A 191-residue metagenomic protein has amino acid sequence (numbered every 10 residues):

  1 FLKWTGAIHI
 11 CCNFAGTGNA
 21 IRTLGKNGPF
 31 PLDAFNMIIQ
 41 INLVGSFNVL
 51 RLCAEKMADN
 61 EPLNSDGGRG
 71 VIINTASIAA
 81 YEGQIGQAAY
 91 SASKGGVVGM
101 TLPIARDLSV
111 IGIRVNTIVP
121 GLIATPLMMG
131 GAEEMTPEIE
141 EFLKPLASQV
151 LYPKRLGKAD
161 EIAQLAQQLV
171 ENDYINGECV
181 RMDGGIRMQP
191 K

Functional and structural regions predicted by a protein language model:
H9, T17, G28-N48, I73 (+1 more regions): Catalytic Tyr-X3-Lys loop
G18-N36, E55, D59-D66, G86-A89 (+1 more regions): Conserved mid-core segment of classical short-chain dehydrogenase/reductases
Q40, P137-E161: Catalytic Tyr-x(3-8)-Lys segment
L50, S93: Active-site helix of classical SDR
E55, R106-D107: Alpha-helical segment proximal to the catalytic Tyr-Lys
S77: Residue(s) in the substrate-gating loop at a strand-loop-helix junction that position the organic substrate next
S109, R114, I175-E178: Short, small/polar-rich loop/turn modules that mediate ligand/substrate recognition or access, typified
R155-M182, R187: C-terminal substrate-recognition "lid" of short-chain dehydrogenase/reductases
